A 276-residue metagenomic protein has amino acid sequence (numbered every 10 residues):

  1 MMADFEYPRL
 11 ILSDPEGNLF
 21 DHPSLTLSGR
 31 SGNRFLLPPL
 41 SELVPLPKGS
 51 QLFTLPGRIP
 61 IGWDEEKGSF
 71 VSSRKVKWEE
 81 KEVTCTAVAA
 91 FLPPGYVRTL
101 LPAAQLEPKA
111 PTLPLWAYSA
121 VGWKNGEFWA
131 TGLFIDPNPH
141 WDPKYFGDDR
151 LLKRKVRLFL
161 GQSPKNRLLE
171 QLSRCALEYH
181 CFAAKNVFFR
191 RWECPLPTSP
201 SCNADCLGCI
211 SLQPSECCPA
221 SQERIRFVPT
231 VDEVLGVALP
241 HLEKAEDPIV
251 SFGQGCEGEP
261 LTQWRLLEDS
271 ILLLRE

Functional and structural regions predicted by a protein language model:
M1-K109: Generic N-terminal amphipathic/basic segments
M1-P8, P111-W116, A120-E127: Short, surface-exposed loop and linker segments with low hydrophobicity and enrichment for Pro/Ser/Thr
D14-P23, E127-W129, D136-D142, E259: Short, surface-exposed beta-strand/loop "edge" segments at domain boundaries and coil↔beta transitions
P93-L115, R174-H180, V187-F189: Short linear interaction motifs
G95-R98, I135-D136, L239: SAM-dependent transferase fold signal centered on methyltransferase-like domains, encompassing both Class I
W116-W129, L133-L196, Q213-C217, S221: N-terminal [4Fe-4S]-dependent radical SAM core
F182-F189, C194-P197, I210-E276: Conserved Radical SAM active-site core
C202-I210: The canonical Cys-X-X-Cys-His
